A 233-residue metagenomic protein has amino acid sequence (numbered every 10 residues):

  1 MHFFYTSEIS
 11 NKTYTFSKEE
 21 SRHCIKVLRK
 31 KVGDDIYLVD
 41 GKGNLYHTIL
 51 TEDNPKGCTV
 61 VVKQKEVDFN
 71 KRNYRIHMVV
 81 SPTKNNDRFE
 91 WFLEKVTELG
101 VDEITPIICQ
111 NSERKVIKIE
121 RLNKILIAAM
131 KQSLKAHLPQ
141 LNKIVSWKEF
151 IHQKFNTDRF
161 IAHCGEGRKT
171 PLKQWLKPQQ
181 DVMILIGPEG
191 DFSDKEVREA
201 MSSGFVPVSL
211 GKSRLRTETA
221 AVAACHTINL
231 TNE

Functional and structural regions predicted by a protein language model:
M1-D68: N-terminal positively charged helical leader segments and presequences
Y14-F16, N73-H77, D181-M183, S202-L210: Glycine/charged-rich beta-loop-alpha catalytic/anionic-binding loops adjacent to active sites
F69-F160: RNA substrate-binding interface of SAM-dependent RNA methyltransferases
D158-R159, Q179-L185: Residue-level preference for the first positions of well-ordered beta-strands
E166-G167, E189-G190, K212-L215: Short, acidic/turn-prone active-site loops that include or flank metal/cofactor- and phosphate-binding residues
V182-R198: A C-terminal functional module that forms or caps the active site or interfaces directly with catalytic machinery
D194-E233: Structured adenosyl-cofactor binding patch, chiefly the S-adenosyl-L-methionine
